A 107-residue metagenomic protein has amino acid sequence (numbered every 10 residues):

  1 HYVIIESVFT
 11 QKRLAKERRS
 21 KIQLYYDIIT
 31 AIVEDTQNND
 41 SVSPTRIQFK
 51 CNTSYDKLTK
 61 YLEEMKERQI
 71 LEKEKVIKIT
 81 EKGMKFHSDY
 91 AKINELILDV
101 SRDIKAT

Functional and structural regions predicted by a protein language model:
Y2-I29: Short alpha-helical segments that sit at the start of domains
R18-I22, D40-S41, Y55, V76: Alpha-helix N-cap/helix-initiation sites
Y26-Q37, A91: Short, locally clustered residues in the helix-turn-helix/winged-helix DNA-binding domain
N38-K50: Short acidic, hydrophobic short linear motifs in intrinsically disordered regions
N52-K66: Short amphipathic alpha-helical interaction segments
K66-I77: A short, conserved structural fragment
V76-F86: Accessory beta->alpha helical hairpin/"wing" motif in late/C-terminal subdomains of nucleic-acid enzymes
K85-T107: Short, amphipathic alpha-helical interaction segments positioned at domain boundaries
